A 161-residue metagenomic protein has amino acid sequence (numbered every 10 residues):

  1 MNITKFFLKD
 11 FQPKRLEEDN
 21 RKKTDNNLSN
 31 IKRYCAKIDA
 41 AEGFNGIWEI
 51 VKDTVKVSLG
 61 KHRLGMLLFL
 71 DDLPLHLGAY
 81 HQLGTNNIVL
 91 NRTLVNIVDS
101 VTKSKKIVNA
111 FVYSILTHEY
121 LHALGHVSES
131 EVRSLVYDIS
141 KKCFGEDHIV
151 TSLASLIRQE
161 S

Functional and structural regions predicted by a protein language model:
M1-N30, Y34: N-terminal low-structure segments adjacent to metalloprotease catalytic domains across cellular compartments
K32-N87: Extended low-complexity intrinsically disordered regions
G43, I47, N109, Y113 (+1 more regions): Hydrophobic (often cysteine-bearing) scaffold residues that line and stabilize catalytic clefts of nucleotide/cofactor
V55, L59, L124-S128, D147: Long, hydrophobic, amphipathic alpha-helical segments used as structural scaffolds
F69-N109, Y113: Active-site scaffold of zinc-dependent metalloenzymes
A110, S114-H126, R133: Active-site recognition of the HExxH zinc-binding catalytic motif
V127-S161: Post-HExxH zinc-binding segment in Zn-dependent metallohydrolases
